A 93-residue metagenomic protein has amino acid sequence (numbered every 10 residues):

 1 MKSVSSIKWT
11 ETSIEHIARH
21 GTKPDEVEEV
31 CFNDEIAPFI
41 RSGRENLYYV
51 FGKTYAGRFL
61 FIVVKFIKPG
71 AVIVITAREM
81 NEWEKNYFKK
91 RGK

Functional and structural regions predicted by a protein language model:
M1-K93: Ribonuclease/tRNase effector modules and their secretory precursors
